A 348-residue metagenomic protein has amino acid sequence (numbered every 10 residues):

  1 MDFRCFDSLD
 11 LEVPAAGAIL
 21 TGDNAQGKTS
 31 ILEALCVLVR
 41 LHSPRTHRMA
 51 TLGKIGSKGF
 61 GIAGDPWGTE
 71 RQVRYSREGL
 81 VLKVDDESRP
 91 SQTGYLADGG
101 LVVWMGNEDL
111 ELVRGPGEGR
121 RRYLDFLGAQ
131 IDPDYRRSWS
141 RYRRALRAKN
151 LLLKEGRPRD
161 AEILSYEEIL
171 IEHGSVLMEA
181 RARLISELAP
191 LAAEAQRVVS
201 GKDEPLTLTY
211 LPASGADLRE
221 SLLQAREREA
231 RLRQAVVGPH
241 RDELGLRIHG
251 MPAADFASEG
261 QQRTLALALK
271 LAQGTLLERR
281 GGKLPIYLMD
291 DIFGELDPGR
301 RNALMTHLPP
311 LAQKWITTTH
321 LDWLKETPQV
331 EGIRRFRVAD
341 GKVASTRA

Functional and structural regions predicted by a protein language model:
M1-D23, V37, P158-E172, V176-I286 (+4 more regions): Conserved NTPase motor "head" modules and their coupling/switch loops across ABC/AAA+ ATPases, GTPases, and GHKL ATPases
K28: Conserved lysine of the Walker
C36-G119, Y123-Y135, S186-E194, R219-R228: Nucleotide-state sensing region of NTPase/ATPase domains
G64, Q313-H320: Structural recognition of the conserved hydrophobic beta-strand(s) that form the central parallel beta-sheet of P-loop
V103, P285-L288, I316: Hydrophobic positions in the central parallel beta-sheet of the AAA+
E111, E118-L164, E168: Long, charged N-terminal accessory/stalk domains
D290-I292: Walker B catalytic acidic pair
